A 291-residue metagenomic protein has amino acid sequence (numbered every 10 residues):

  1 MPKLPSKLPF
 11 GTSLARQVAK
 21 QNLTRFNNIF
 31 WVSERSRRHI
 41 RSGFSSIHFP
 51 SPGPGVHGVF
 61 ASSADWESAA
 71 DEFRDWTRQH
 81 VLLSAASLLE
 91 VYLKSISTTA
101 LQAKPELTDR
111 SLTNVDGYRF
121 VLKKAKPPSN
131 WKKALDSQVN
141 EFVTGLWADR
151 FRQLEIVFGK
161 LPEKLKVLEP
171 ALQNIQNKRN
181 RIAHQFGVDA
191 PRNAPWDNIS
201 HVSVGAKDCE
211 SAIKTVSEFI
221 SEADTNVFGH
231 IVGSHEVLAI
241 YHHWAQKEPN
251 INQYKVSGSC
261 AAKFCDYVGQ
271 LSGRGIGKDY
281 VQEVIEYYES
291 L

Functional and structural regions predicted by a protein language model:
M1-S87, S95: Charged alpha-helical initiation segments
P2-A19, V91-V115, N140-R152, I240-N250 (+1 more regions): Short, charged N-terminal helix-start/capping segments
P2-G11, R35, V188-L291: Polyanionic, low-complexity intrinsically disordered segments
P2-R16, N27, R35, K124-T215: Acidic, Ser/Thr/Gly/Pro-rich intrinsically disordered interaction regions
Q21-R38, S42, S95, T99 (+8 more regions): Charged/polar, solvent-exposed surface patches and flexible loops
I29-S46, P50, A103, K160-K164 (+3 more regions): Surface-exposed polar/charged interaction patches
A61-K178: Helix-loop junctions and short alpha-helical segments
L93-L101, N180-P191, S221-F228: Charged/polar positions within long, soluble alpha-helices
